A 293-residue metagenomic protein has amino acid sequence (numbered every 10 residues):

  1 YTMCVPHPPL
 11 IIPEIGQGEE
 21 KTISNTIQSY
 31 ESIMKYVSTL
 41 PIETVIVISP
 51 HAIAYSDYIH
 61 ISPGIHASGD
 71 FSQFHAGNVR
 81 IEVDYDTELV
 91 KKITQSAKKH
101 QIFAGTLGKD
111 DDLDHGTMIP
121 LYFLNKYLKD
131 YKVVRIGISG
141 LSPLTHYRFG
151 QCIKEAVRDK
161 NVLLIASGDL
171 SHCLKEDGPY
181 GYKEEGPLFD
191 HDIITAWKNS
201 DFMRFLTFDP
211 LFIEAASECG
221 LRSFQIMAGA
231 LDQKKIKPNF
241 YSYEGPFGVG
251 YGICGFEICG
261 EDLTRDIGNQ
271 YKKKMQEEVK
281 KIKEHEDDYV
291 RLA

Functional and structural regions predicted by a protein language model:
Y1-E43, Y55-Q151, D177-R291: Flexible, D/E/H-enriched segments
T44-I46, L163: Structural motif
P50-H51, E176: Glycine-rich N-terminal segment of FAD-binding domains in flavoprotein oxidoreductases, spanning the beta-loop-helix
H51-I53, L170-S171: Catalytic metal-binding/acid-base residues of hydrolase active sites
Q151-V157, V162: Non-transmembrane, aqueous-exposed alpha-helical and coiled segments at domain scale
L163-L164, A215: Short, flexible coil/turn micro-motifs enriched in small/turn-prone residues
L164-C173: Acidic/histidine-rich, metal-coordinating catalytic segments
